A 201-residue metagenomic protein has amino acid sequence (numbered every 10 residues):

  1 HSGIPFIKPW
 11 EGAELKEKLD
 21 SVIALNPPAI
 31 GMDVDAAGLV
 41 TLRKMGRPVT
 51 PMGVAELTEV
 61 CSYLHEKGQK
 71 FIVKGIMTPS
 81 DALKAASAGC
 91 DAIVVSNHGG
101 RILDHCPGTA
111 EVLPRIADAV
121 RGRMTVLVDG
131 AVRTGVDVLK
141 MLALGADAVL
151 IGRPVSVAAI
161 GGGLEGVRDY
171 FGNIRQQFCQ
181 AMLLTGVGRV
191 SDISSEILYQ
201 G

Functional and structural regions predicted by a protein language model:
H1-I4, V49-F71, H105-G130, G172-A181: Alpha-helix-loop-beta-strand connector modules within alpha/beta enzyme cores
H1-L83, S87-A88, G99-I102: Active-site entrance/lid segments in N-terminal catalytic domains of soluble metabolic enzymes
F6-P9, S96-N97, G130, G152-R153: Short beta->alpha connector loops at strand-helix junctions that form conserved, small/polar/Pro-enriched
P9, I72-P79, C106, T125-V138: Glycine-rich beta-to-alpha transition loops that act as phosphate-gripper elements at the mouths of alpha/beta enzyme
I30-M32, I93, V149: Hydrophobic residues within beta-strands of alpha/beta enzymes
K44-M45, D104-P107, G161-G163: Short, solvent-exposed loop/turn segments at secondary-structure boundaries
S87, V94-S96, C106-A110: Catalytic pocket-lining loop regions of alpha/beta-barrel enzymes, especially the amidohydrolase/enolase/GH5 lineages
E111-G201: Alpha/beta catalytic cores of nucleotide-metabolism and tRNA/nucleoside-modifying enzymes
